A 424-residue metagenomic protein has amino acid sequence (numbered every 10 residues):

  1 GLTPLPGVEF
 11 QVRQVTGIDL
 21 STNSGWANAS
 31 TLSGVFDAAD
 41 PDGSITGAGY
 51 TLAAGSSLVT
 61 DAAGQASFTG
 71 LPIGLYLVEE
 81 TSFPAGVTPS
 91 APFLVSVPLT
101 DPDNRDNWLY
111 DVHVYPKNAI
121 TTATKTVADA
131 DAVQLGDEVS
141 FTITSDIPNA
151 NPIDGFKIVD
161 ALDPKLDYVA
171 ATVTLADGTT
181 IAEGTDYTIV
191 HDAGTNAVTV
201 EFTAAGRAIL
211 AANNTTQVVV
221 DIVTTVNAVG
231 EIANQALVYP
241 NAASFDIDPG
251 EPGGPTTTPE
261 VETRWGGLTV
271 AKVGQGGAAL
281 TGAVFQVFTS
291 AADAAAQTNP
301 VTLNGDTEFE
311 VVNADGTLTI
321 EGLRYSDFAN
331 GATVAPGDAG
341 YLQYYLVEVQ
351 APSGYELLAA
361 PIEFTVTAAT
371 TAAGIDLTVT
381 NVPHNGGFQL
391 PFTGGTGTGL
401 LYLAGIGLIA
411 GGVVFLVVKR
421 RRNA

Functional and structural regions predicted by a protein language model:
G1-A424: Solvent-exposed loop/turn and edge beta-strand elements of beta-rich ligand-binding domains
